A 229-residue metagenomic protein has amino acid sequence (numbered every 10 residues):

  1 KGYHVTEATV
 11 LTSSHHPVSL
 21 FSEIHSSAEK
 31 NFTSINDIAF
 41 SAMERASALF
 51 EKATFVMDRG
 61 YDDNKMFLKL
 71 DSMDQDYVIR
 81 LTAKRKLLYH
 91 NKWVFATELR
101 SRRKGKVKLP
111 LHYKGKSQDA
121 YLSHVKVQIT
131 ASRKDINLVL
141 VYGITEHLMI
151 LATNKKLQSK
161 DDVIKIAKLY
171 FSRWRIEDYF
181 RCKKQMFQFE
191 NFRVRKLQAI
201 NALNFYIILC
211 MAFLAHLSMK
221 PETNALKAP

Functional and structural regions predicted by a protein language model:
T6-V10: Short beta-strand scaffold segments in enzyme catalytic cores
L11-P229: Single, function-defining residue in the core of a domain
